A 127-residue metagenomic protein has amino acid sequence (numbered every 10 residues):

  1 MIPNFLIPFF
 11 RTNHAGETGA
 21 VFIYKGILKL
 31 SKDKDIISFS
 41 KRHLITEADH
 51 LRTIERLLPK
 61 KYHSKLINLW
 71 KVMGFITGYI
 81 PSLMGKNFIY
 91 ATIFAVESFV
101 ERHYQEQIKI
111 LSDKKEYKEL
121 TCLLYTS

Functional and structural regions predicted by a protein language model:
M1-T12, K32-D35, L58-K61, K114: Terminal targeting/low-complexity segments that flank the catalytic cores of oxidoreductases
N4-S31, Y79, L83, N87-I110: Alpha-helical bundle segments that constitute or directly flank the non-heme di-iron/ferroxidase center
L6, I36, Y62-L66, K86-I89 (+1 more regions): Residue-level recognition of alpha-helical structural elements
L30-S38, E106-T121: Inter-helical turn/loop segments and adjacent helix faces that build the functional surface of alpha-helical bundle
I37-K71: Conserved alpha-helical segments that form or flank metal/cofactor-binding pockets of metalloenzymes
I67, K71-G78, S82: Short hydrophobic helices that act as membrane-entry/anchoring signals
Y125-T126: Conserved small/polar residues in nucleotide/adenosyl-binding loops
